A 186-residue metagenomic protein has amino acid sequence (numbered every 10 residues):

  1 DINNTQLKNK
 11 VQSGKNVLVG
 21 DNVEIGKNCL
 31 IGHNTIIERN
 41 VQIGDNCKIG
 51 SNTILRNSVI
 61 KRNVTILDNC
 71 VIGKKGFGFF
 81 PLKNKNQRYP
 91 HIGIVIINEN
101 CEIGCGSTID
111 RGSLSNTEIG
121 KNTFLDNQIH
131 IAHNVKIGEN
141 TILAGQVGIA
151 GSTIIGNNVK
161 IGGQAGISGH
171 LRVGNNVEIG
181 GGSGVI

Functional and structural regions predicted by a protein language model:
I2-I186: Structural signal for interior beta-strand "rungs" in well-ordered beta-sheet cores of soluble enzyme domains
